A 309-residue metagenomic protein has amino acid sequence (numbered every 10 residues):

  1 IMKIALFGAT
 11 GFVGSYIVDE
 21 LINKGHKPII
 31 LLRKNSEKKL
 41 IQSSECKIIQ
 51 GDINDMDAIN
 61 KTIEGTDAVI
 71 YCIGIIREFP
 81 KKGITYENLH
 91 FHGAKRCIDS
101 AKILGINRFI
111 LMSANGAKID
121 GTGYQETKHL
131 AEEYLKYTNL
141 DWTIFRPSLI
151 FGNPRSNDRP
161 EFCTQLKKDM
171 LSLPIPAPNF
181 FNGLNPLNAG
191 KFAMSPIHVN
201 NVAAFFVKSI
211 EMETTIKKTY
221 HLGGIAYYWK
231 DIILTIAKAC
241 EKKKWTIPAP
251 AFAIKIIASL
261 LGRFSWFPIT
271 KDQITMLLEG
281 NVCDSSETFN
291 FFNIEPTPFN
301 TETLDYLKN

Functional and structural regions predicted by a protein language model:
I4-K24: N-terminal Rossmann NAD(P)H-binding glycine-rich loop of SDR-like oxidoreductase domains
Y16-E20, S100, Y134, T235 (+1 more regions): Rossmann-fold NAD(P)-dependent oxidoreductase module
H26-K34: Conserved glycine-rich Rossmann-like NAD(P)H-binding loop of the short-chain dehydrogenase/reductase
I29, I75, G83-P154: Conserved Rossmann-fold NAD(P)-dependent oxidoreductase catalytic core, especially the SDR/UDP-sugar
S36-Q42, C46-I103, N115-D120: NAD(P)H-binding glycine-rich loop region in Rossmannoid oxidoreductase-like domains and their noncatalytic homologs
N54, L89, M194-N200, Y227 (+1 more regions): Residue-level signal for the nucleotide or nucleotide-sugar donor/cofactor binding architecture
I119-K230, K238: Oxidoreductase cofactor-interface core, primarily capturing Rossmann-like NAD(P)-dependent enzymes
F205-I269, C283-N309: Mid/C-terminal beta-alpha module of Rossmann-like enzyme folds, strongest in SDR-family dehydrogenases/epimerases
